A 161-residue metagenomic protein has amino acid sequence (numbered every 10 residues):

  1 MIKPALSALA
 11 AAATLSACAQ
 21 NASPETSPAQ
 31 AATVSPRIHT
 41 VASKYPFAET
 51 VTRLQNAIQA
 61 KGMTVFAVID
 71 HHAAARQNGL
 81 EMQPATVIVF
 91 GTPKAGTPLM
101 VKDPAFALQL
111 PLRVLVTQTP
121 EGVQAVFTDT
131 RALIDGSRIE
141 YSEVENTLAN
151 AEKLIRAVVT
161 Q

Functional and structural regions predicted by a protein language model:
M1-S7: Bacterial N-terminal signal peptides that target proteins for export
S16-A17: C-terminal motif of bacterial Sec signal peptides marking the signal peptidase cleavage site
N21-G62, A157: Terminal, regulation- and interaction-focused segments at domain boundaries
P46-F47, Q55, Q59-V116, T130: Compact, glycine-rich, soluble single-domain proteins
R113-Y141: Beta-strand/loop substructures that line and gate deep hydrophobic ligand-binding cavities in soluble
T130-Q161: C-terminal partner/receptor-binding element of secreted or periplasmic proteins
